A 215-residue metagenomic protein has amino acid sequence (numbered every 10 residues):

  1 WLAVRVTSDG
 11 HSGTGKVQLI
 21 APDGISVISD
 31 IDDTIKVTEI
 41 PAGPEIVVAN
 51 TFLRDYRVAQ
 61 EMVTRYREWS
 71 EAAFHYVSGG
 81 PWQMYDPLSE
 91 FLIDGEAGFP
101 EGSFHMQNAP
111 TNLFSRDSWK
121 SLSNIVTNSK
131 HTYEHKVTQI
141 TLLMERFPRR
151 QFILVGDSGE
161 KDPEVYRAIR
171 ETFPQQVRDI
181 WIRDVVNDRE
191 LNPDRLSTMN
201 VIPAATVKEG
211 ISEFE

Functional and structural regions predicted by a protein language model:
W1-D9: Short, aromatic- and glycine-rich surface loops/edge beta-strands on solvent-exposed regions
D9-H11, V185-V186: Exposed regions on extracellular, virion, or secretory-pathway luminal proteins
G10-V126: Alpha-helical substrate-recognition element adjacent to the catalytic core
G80-E215: C-terminal cap/substrate-recognition subdomain and adjoining C-terminal extension of metal-dependent phosphatase-like
